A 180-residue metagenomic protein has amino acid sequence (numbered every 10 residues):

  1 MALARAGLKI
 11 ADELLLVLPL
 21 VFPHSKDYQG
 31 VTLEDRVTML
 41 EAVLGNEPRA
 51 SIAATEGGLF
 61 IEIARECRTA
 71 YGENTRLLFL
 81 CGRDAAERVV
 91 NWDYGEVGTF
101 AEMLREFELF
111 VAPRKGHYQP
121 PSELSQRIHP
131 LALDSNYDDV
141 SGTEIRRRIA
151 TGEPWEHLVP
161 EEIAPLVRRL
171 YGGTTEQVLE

Functional and structural regions predicted by a protein language model:
M1-E180: Nucleotidyltransferase catalytic core that binds NTPs
